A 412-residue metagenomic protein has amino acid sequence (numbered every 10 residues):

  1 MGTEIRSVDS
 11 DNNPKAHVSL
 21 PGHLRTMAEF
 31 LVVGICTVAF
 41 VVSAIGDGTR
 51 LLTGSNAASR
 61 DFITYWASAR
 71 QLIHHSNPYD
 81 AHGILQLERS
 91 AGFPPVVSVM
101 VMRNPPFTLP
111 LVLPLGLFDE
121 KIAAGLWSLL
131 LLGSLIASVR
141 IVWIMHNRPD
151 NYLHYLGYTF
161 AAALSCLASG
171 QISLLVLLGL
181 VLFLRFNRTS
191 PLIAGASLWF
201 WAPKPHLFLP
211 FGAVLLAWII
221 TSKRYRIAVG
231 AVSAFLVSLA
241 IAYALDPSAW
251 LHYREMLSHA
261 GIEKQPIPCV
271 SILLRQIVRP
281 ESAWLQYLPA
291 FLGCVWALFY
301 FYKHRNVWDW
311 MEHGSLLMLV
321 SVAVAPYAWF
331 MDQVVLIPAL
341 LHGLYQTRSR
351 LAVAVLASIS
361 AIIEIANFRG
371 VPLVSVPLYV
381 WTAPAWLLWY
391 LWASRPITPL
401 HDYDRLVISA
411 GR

Functional and structural regions predicted by a protein language model:
G2-I193, A217-I337, L341-Q346, I397-R412: Primarily membrane-embedded glycan-assembly and transfer machineries that use lipid-linked glycans
S197-A217, A325-D332: Transmembrane helices and adjacent periplasmic/lumenal helix-loop junctions of polyprenol-phosphate-dependent
P203-L207, L236-I241, A352: Membrane-embedded alpha-helical segments of transport systems, primarily multispan ion/solute transporters
Y345-R412: Aromatic-enriched
